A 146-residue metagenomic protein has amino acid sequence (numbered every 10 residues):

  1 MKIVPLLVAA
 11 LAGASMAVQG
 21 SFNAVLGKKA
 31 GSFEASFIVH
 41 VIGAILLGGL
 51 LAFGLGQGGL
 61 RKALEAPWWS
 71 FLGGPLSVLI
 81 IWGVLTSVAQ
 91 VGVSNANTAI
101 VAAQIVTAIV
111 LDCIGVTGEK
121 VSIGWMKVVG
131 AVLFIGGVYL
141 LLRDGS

Functional and structural regions predicted by a protein language model:
M1-K29, L79, G83, I109 (+1 more regions): Glycine-/small-residue-enriched transmembrane alpha-helix faces in small-molecule transporters and effluxers
M1-L11, A44-W69, T117-M126, R143-S146: Membrane-interface interhelical linkers
A10, A14, I45, P75 (+3 more regions): Hydrophobic/aromatic residues within the transmembrane alpha-helices of Major Facilitator Superfamily
M16, L47-G54, V84, A108-D112 (+1 more regions): Structural signal for membrane-spanning alpha-helices in multi-pass inner-membrane proteins, emphasizing helix cores
K28-S32, G83-A102, V116: Structural motif at transmembrane-helix junctions in multi-pass transporters
K29-I45, A66: Loop-to-helix transition at the N-terminal end of transmembrane alpha-helices
I42-L46, A99-I114, L133: Alpha-helical transmembrane segments of compact multi-pass small-molecule transporters, enriched in specific families
S70-V91, L140: Specific transmembrane alpha-helical segments of multi-pass solute transporters/efflux pumps, especially DMT/EamA
